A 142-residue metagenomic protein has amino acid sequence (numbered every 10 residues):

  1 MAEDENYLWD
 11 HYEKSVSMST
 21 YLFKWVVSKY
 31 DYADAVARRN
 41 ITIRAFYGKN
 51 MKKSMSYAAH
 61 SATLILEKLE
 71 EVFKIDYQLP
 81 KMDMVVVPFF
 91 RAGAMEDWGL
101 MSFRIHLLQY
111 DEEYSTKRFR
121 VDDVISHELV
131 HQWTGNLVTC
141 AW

Functional and structural regions predicted by a protein language model:
M1-S126: Hydrophobic helix-coil surface modules that form long, contiguous segments used for peptide/substrate interaction
L129-W142: Catalytic Zn2+-binding segment of zinc metalloproteases
